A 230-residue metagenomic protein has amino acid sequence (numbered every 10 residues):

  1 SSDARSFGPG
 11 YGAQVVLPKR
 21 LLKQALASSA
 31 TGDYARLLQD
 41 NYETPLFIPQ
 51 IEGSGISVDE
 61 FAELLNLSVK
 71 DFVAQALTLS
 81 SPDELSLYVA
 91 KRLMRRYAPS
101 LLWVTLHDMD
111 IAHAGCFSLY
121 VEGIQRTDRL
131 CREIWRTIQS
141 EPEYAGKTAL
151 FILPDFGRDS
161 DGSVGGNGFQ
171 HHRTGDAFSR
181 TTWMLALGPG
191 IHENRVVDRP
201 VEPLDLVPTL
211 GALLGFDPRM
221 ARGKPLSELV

Functional and structural regions predicted by a protein language model:
S1-S100, H107-A114: His/Asp/Glu-rich, glycine-adjacent segments that coordinate divalent cations and/or stabilize oxyanion chemistry on
S1-S2, T105-M109, L153-F156, L187-P189: Active-site-proximal beta-strand/loop segments in catalytic clefts of secreted hydrolases
D71-A74, C116, G188-R195: Flexible glycine/proline-enriched surface loops and loop-helix/loop-strand junctions
S80-Y97, L102, M109-T148, D161-V164 (+1 more regions): A long, amphipathic alpha-helix that forms part of the scaffold/cap immediately adjacent to metal-dependent active
L101-T105, A149-I152, W183-A186, T209: Structural recognition of the beta-strand scaffold that forms the well-ordered cores of secreted hydrolase catalytic
G146, L153-L187: Histidine-centered active-site microenvironments of extracellular/periplasmic hydrolases and transferases
H171-L214: Substrate-binding rim/cap in mid-to-C-terminal beta-strand-loop elements of soluble/periplasmic
V201, D205, L214-V230: Polar, surface-exposed loop/tail segments that function as active-site lids or cofactor/substrate-recognition elements
